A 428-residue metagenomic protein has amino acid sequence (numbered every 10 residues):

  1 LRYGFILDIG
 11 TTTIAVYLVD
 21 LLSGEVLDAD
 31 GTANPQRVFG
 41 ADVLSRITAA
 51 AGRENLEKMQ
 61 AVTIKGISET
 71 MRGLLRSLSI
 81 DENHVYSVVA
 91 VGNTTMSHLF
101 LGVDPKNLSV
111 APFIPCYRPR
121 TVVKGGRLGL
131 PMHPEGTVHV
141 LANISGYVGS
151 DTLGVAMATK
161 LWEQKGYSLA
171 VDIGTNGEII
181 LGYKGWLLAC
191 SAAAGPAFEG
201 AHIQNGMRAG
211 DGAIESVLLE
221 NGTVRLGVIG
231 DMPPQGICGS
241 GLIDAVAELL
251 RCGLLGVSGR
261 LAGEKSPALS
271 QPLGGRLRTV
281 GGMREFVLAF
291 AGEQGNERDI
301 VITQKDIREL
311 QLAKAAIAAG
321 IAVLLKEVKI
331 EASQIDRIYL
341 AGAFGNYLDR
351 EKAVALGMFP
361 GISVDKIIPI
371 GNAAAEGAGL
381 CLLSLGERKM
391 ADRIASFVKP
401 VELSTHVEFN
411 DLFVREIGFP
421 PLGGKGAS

Functional and structural regions predicted by a protein language model:
L1-Q36, Y167-G185, L348: Gly/Thr-rich phosphate-binding beta-strand-loop-beta motif of the actin/hexokinase/Hsp70
V16, D30, T70-S77: N-terminal cofactor/phosphate-binding cores enriched in small/glycine residues, especially glycine-rich loops such as
L18-E57, A193-A197: Short glycine-rich, Thr/Ser-proximal phosphate-binding strand/loop in the N-terminal lobe of ATP-dependent enzymes
L18-L21, E25, R76-S79, L325 (+1 more regions): Short amphipathic alpha-helices and their capping/turn segments at secondary-structure boundaries
G24, G92, G342: Flexible glycine-/small-residue-rich
S45-E54, K58-L75, S87, M96-D172 (+1 more regions): Helical "lid/coupling" subdomains associated with nucleotide-phosphate turnover
R76-V91: Extended, domain-scale alpha-helical bundle/helix-rich regions
